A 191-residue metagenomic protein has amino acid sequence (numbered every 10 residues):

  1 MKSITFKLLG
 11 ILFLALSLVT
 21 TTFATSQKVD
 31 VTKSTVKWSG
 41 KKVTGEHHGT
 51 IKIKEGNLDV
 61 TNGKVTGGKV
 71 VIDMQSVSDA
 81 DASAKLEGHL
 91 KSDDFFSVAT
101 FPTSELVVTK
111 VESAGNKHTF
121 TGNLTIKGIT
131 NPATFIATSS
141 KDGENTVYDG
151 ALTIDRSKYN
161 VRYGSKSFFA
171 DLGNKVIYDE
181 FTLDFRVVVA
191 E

Functional and structural regions predicted by a protein language model:
M1-G10: Bacterial N-terminal signal peptides that target proteins for export
L9-T21: Bacterial N-terminal signal peptides
T22-E191: Low-complexity, acidic/polar, glycine-enriched regions of mature
